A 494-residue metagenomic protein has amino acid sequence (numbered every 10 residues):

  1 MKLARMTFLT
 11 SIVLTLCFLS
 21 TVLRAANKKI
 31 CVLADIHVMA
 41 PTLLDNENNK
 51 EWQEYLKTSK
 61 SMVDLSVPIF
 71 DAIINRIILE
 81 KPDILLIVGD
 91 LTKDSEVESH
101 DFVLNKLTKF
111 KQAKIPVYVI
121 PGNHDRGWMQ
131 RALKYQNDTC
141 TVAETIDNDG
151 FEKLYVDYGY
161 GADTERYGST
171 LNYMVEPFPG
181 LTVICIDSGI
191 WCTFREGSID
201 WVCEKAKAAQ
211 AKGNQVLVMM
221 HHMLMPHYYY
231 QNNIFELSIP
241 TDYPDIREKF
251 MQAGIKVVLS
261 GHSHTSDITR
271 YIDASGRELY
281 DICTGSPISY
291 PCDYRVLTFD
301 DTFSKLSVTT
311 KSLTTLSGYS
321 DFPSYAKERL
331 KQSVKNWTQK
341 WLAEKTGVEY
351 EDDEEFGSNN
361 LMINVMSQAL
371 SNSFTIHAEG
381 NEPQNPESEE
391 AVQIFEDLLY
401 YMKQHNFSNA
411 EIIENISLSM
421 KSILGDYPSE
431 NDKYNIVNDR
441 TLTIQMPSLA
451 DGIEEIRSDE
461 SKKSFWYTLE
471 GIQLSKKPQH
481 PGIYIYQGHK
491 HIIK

Functional and structural regions predicted by a protein language model:
A25-C31, T42-L43, G168-C185, A211 (+3 more regions): Beta-strand-turn-beta hairpins that frame and shape the catalytic cleft of phosphate-ester-processing enzymes
A25-V97: N-terminal active-site segment of His-dependent metallophosphoesterases
D35, D90, G122-N123, H221 (+1 more regions): Active-site glycine-centered loops adjacent to acidic/histidine catalytic or metal-binding residues that shape
I78-I84, P116, T182-I184, W191-Y280 (+2 more regions): His/acidic metal-ligating clusters that form di-metal
V97, F102-D200, S275, V296 (+1 more regions): Extended active-site neighborhood of metal-dependent phosphoesterases/phosphodiesterases
G318-L449: Non-catalytic terminal accessory segments
L449-E470: Residue-level detector of functionally pivotal "anchor" positions at catalytic/ligand-binding pockets or at interdomain
I483-K494: C-terminal tail/sorting-segment detector
